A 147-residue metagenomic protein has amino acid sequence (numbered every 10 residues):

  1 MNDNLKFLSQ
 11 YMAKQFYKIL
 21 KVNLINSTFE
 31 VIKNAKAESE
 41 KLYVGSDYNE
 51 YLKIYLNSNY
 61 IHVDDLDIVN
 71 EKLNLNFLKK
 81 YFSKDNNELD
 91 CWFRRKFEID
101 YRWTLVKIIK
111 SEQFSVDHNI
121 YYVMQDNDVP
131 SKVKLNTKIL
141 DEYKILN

Functional and structural regions predicted by a protein language model:
M1-D3, S131-N147: Sensory-domain boundary/capping and coupling elements
L5-S9, I19, L78-K80, W92: Generic recognition of flexible, low-complexity loop/linker segments
F7-Y60, E112: PAS-family sensory domain signal
E40-V44, F114-D117, K132-L135: A short, polar/proline- and glycine-enriched secondary-structure boundary/capping micro-motif
Y48-L73, F77-S83: PAS/GAF/H-NOX family sensory domains and closely associated sensor/linker modules
N86-C91: Short, hydrophobic/aromatic-rich segments at coil-to-beta transitions
W92-D100: PAS-family sensory domains
Y101-S131: Short loop/turn elements at sensory-signaling interfaces that couple input to output
